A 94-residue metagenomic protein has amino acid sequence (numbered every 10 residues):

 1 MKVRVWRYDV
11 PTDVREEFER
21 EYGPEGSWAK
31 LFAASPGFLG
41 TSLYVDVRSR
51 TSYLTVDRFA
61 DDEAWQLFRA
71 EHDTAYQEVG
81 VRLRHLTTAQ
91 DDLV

Functional and structural regions predicted by a protein language model:
K2-D9, G40-A70: Short, well-ordered beta-strand segments in beta-rich or mixed alpha/beta enzyme and ligand-binding folds
Y8-P11, R15-E16: N-terminal presequence-like segments and adjacent domain-start helices
R15-F18, S52: Alpha-helix N-cap/helix-start motif
E17, G23-L39, R58-V94: An amphipathic, aromatic/His-enriched active-site/gating alpha helix that lines ligand/cofactor pockets
